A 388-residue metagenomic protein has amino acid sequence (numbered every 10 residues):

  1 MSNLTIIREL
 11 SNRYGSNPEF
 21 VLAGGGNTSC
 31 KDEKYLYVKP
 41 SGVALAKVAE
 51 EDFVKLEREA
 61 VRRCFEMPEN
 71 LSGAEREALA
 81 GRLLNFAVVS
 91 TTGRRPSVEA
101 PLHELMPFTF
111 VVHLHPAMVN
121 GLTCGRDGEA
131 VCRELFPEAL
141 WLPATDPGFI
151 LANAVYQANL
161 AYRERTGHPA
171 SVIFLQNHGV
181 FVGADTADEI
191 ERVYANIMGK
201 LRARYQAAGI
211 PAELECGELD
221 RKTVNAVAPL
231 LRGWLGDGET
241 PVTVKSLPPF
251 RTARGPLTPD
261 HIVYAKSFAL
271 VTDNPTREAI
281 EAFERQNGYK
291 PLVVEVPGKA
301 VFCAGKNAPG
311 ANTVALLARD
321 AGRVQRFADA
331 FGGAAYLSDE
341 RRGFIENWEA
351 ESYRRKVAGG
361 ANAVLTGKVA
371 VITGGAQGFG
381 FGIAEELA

Functional and structural regions predicted by a protein language model:
M1-A370, G375, G382, E386: Glycine-rich flexible loops
